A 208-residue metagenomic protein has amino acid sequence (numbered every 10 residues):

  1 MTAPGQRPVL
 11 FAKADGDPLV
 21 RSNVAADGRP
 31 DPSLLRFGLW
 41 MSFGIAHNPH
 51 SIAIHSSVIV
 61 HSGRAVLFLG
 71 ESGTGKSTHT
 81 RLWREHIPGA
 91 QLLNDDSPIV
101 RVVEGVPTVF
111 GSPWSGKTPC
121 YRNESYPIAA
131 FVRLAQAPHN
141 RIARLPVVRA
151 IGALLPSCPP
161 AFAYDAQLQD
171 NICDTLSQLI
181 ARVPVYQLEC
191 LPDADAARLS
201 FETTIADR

Functional and structural regions predicted by a protein language model:
M1-S72, L82-L93, P98-R208: A noncatalytic interaction/capping subdomain that flanks phosphate/NTP-handling catalytic cores
K76: Conserved lysine of the Walker
H79: Hydrophobic positions on the alpha1 helix immediately C-terminal to the Walker A/P-loop
